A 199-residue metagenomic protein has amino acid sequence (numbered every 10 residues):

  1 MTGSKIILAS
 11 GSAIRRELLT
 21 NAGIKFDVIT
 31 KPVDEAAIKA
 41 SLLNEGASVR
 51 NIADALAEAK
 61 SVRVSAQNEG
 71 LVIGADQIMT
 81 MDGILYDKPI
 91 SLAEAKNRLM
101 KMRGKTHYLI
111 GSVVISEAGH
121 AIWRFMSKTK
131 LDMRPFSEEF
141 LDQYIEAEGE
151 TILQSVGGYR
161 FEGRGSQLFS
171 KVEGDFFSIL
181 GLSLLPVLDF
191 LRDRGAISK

Functional and structural regions predicted by a protein language model:
M1-L71, E139, E146, R192 (+1 more regions): N-terminal polybasic phosphate/anion-binding patch
R15, I78-M81, Y86, S116 (+1 more regions): Short, active-site-adjacent cap segments at secondary-structure transitions
L19, A57, D76, A95 (+2 more regions): Residue-level signal for inorganic ion chemistry
K25-A36, V114-H120, L153-S166: Mobile beta-alpha loop/short-helix "lid" or hinge segments that flank ligand
Q77-H107, M133-P135: Active-site-adjacent loop/tail segments of enzyme domains
T80, V114-E117, R134, K171: Short beta-strand-to-turn element immediately C-terminal to the catalytic PLP-Schiff-base lysine in fold type I
M100, S112-S116, H120-R124, K128-T129: Anionic-ligand binding region
R124-S198: Active-site oxyanion/phosphate-handling segment shared across diverse enzymes
